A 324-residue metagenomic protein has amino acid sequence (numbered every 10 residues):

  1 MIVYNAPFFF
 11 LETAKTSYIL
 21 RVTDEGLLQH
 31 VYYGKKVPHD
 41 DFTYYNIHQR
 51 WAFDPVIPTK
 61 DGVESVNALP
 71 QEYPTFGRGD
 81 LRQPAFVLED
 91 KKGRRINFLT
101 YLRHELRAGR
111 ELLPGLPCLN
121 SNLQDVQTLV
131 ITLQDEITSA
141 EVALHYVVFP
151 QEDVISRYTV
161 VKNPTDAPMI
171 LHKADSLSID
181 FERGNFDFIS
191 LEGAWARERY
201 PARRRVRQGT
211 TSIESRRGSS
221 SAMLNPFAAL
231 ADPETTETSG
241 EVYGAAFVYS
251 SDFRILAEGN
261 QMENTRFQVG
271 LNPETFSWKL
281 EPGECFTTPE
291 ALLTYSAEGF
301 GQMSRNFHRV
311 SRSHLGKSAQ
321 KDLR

Functional and structural regions predicted by a protein language model:
M1-F9, Q261-E281: Short acidic, Pro/Gly- and aromatic-enriched capping/linker segments at domain boundaries
M1-S17, T23-D24: Generic start-of-chain signal for non-secretory N-termini
P7-F10, Y18, L28-E258, E274-F276: Polysaccharide-binding surfaces and accessory modules of carbohydrate-active proteins
K15, T159, G283: Conserved, mostly hydrophobic/aromatic
E89, R95-Y101, W278-S296: Short Pro-Gly-centered flexible turn/kink motifs
V248-S250, L256-V269, C285, E290-S296: Flexible, acidic glycine-rich loops studded with aromatic residues
T294-N306: Short, Lys/Arg- and Gly-enriched loop/turn segments at beta-strand edges
N306-R324: An acidic-aromatic substrate-binding cleft motif
